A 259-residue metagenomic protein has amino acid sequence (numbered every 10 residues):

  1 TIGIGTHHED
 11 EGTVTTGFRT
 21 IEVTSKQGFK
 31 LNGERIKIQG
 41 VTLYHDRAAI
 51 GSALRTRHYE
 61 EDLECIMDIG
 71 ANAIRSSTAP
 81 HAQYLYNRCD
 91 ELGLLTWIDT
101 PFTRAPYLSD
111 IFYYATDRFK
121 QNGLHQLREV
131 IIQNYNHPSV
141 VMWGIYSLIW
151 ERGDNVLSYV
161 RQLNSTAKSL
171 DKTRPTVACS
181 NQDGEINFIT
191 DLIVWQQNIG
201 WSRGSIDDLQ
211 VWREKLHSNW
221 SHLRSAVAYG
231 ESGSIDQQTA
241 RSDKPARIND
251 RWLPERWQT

Functional and structural regions predicted by a protein language model:
T1-D68, N87, V177: N-terminal carbohydrate-binding accessory modules
L63, A73-T259: Substrate-binding/catalytic cleft of secreted carbohydrate-active enzymes, primarily glycoside hydrolases
